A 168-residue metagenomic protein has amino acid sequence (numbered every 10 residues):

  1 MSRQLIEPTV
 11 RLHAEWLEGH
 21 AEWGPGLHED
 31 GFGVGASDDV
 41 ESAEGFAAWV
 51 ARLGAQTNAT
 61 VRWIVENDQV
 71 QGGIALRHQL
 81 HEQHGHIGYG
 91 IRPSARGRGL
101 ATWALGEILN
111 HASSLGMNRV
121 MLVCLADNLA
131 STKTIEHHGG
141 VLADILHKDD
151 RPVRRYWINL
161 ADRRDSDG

Functional and structural regions predicted by a protein language model:
M1-H86, G90-P93, H111, A143 (+1 more regions): GNAT-family acyltransferases
E15, W103, A130: Charged catalytic carboxylate motif
H86, R119, A130: Amphipathic alpha-helical recognition patches that constitute DNA-binding helices
Y89-I91, G97-S114, K133-H137: Conserved acetyl-CoA-binding loop-helix of GNAT-fold acetyltransferases
A112-V123: Conserved GNAT acetyl-CoA-binding A-motif
L122-T132: Conserved beta-strand-loop-alpha-helix junction that forms the acyl-donor binding cleft
